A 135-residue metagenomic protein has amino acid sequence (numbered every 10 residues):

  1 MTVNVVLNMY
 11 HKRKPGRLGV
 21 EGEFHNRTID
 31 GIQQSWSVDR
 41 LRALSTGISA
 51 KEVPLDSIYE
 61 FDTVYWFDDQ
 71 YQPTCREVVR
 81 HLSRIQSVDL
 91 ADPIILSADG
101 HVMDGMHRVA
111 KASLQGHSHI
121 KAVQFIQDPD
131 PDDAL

Functional and structural regions predicted by a protein language model:
M1-L55, D68-Q72: An acidic, glycine-rich, mixed-charge low-complexity segment common to nucleic-acid enzymes
L44, I48-H101: Short alpha-helix boundary/capping and kink motifs at helix termini
V64, D104-M106, P131-A134: Short, solvent-exposed polar/charged micro-motifs at secondary-structure junctions
Y71-R76, Q127-L135: Amphipathic, charge-rich alpha-helical segments that serve as recognition/docking helices
A91, H117-S118: Short, well-ordered coil loops that connect the C-terminus of an alpha-helix to the N-terminus of a beta-strand
D99, F125-Q127: Beta-hairpin (beta-strand-turn-beta-strand) motif
D99-Q115: A sequence-level detector for short glycine-anchored, His/Arg-bearing signature motifs that mark catalytic or binding
S118-Q124: Short hydrophobic/aromatic-enriched beta-strand-loop microsegments
